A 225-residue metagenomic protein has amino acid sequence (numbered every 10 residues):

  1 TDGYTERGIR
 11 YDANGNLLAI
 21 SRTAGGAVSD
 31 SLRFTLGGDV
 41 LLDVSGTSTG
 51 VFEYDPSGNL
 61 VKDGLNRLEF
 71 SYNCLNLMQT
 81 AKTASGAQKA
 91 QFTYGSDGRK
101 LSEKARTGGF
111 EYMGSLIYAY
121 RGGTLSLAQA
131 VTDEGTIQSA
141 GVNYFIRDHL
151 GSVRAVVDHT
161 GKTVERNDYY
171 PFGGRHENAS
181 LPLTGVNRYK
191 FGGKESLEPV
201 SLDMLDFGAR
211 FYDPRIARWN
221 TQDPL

Functional and structural regions predicted by a protein language model:
T1-D2, D223-L225: Short, intrinsically disordered, charge-balanced linker/junction segments flanking boundaries in proteins
T1-N143, T160, N178-K190: Acidic/glycine-rich beta-solenoid
F34, Q138-G208: A motif-centric feature for acidic-aromatic and gly/ser/thr-rich catalytic loops and repeats
G58, I216-A217: Extracellular beta-strand-rich, repetitive "passenger/adhesive" scaffolds that bind or process carbohydrates
L77, K100, G208-R210, R218: Short, cationic motifs built from Arg/Lys/His that form the positively charged side of catalytic pockets
M78-A81, H176, W219-P224: Blade-edge beta-strand/turn elements of extracellular beta-propeller and related beta-sheet repeat scaffolds
I117, S196, L225: Hydrophobic pocket-lining residues within nucleotide cofactor-binding pockets
